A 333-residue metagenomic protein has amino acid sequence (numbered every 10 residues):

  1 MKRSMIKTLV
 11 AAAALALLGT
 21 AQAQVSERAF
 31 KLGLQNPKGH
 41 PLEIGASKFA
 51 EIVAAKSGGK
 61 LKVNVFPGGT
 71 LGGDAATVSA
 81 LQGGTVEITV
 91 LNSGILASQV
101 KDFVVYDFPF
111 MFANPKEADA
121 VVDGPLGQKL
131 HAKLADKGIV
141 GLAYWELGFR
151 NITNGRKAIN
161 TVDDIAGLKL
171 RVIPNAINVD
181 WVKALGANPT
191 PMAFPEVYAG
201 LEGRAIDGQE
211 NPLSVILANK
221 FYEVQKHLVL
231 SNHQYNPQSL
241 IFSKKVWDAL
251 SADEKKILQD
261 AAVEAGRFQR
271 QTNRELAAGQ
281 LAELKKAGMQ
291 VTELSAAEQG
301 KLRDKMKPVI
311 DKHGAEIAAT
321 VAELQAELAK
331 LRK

Functional and structural regions predicted by a protein language model:
M1-V10: Bacterial N-terminal signal peptides that target proteins for export
V10-L17: Bacterial N-terminal signal peptides
A11, Q24-E117, P125-Q128, A132-K333: N-terminal secretory/targeting leader peptides
L17-L18, G314: Local alpha-helix boundary/kink/capping signal
G19-A23: Sec/Tat signal peptide C-region and signal peptidase I cleavage site
